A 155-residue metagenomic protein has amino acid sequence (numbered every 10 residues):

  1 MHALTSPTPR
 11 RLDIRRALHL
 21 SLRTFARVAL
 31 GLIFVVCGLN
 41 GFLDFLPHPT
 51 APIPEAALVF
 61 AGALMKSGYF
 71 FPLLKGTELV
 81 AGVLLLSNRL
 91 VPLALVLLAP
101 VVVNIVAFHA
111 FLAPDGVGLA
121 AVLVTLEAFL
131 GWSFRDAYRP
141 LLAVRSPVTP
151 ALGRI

Functional and structural regions predicted by a protein language model:
M1-L46, P72, S87-I155: Extended, low-polarity transmembrane helix blocks
I33-G76: Solvent-exposed, well-ordered loop and adjacent helix/strand elements within mature globular domains that form
E78-L79, V124: N-terminal alpha-helical segment
L79-L86: Generic transmembrane alpha-helix motif of multi-pass integral membrane proteins
